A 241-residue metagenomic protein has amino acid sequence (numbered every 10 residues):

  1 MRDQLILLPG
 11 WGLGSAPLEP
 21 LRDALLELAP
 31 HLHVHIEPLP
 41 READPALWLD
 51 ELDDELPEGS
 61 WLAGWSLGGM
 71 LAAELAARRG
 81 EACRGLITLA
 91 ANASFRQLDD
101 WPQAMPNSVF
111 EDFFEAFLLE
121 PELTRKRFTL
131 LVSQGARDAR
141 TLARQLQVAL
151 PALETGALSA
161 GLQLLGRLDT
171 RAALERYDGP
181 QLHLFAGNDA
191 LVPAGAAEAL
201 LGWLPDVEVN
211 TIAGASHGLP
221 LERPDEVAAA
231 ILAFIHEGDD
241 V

Functional and structural regions predicted by a protein language model:
M1-A46: Conserved HGGG/HGGXW glycine-rich cap/lid loop of the alpha/beta-hydrolase fold
L8-W11, W65, F185-A186: The conserved beta1-alpha1 loop
G64-G68, A72: Gly/Ala-rich beta-loop-alpha elbow adjacent to hydrolase catalytic centers
C83-A116, A157-L158: Flexible "cap/lid" loop of the alpha/beta hydrolase fold
L119-L168, A172-A173: Conserved alpha/beta-hydrolase catalytic His-Asp/Glu region
Y177, H183-F185, D189: Short beta-strand/loop motif that positions the catalytic acidic residue of the alpha/beta-hydrolase fold
A190-A196: Conserved alpha/beta-hydrolase "acid-adjacent" motif
A215-A228: Catalytic histidine-centered segment of alpha/beta-hydrolase-like enzymes
